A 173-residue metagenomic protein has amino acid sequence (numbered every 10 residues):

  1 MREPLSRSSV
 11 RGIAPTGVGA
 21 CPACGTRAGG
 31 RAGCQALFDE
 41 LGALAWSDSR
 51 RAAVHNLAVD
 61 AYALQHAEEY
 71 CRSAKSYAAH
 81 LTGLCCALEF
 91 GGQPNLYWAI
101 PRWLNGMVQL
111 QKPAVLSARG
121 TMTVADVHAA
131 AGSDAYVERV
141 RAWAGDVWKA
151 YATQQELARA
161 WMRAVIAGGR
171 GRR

Functional and structural regions predicted by a protein language model:
M1-R173: Intrinsically disordered, low-complexity linkers and terminal regions that flank or interleave Cys/His-based
